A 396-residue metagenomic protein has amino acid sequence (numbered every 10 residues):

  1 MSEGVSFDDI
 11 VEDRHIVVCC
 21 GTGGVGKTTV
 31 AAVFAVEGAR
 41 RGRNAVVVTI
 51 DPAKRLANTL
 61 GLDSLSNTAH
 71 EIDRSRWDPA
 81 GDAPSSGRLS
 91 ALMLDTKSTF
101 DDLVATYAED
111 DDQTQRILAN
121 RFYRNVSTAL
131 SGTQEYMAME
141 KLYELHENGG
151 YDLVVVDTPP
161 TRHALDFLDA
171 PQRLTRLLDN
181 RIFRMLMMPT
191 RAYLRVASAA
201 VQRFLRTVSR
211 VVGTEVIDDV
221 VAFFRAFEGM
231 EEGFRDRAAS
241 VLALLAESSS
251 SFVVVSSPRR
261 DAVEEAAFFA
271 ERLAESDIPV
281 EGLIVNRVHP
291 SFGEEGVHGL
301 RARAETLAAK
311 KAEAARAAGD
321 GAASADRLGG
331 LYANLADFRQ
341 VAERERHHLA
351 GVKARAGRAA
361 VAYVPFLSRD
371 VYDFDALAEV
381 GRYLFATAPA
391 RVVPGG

Functional and structural regions predicted by a protein language model:
M1-V11, Q202, S209-R225, R235-G396: C-terminal lobe/tail of nucleotide-utilizing enzymes
S2-V18, V25, V30-R235, A239: Nucleotide-state-sensitive switch-loop elements of NTP-binding domains
G24, A129-G132, S256-R259, V263: Short, charged/polar micro-motifs that form catalytic or ligand-binding hotspots
